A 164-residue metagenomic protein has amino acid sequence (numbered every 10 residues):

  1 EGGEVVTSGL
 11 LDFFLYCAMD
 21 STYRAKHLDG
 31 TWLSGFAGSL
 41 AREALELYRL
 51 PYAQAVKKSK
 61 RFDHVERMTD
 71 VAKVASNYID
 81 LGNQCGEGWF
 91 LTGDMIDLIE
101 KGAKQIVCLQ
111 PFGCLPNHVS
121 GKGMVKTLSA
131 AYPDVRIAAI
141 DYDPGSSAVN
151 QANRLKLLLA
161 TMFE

Functional and structural regions predicted by a protein language model:
E1-E164: An N-terminal assembly and electron-transfer interface module characteristic of large anaerobic redox and radical
